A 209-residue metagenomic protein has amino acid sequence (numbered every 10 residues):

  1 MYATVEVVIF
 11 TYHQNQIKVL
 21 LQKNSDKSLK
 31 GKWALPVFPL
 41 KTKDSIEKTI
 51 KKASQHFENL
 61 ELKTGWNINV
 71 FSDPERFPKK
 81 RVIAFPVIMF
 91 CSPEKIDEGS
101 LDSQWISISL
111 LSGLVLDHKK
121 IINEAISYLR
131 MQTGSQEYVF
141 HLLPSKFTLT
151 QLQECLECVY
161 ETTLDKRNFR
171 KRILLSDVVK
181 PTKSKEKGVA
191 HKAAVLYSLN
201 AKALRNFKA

Functional and structural regions predicted by a protein language model:
M1-V5, K18, E47-K51, Q55-K95 (+2 more regions): Active-site segment of metal-dependent pyrophosphate-handling enzymes, primarily the Nudix hydrolase catalytic core
M1-W33: N-terminal strand-loop-strand
A34-K43, H141-L142: Short histidine-centered catalytic/ligand-binding loop motif
P86, D97-T133, S145-T150, N168-I173 (+1 more regions): NUDIX/MutT-family hydrolases
E137-S145, V159: Conserved helix-adjacent loop modules within structured domains
E154-T163: Short helix-coil junctions and helix-kink-helix linkers
L164-A193: RNA substrate-recognition surfaces in RNA-acting enzymes
K183-A209: Long, intrinsically disordered, low-complexity Ser/Thr/Pro-rich regulatory/activation regions of nuclear proteins
